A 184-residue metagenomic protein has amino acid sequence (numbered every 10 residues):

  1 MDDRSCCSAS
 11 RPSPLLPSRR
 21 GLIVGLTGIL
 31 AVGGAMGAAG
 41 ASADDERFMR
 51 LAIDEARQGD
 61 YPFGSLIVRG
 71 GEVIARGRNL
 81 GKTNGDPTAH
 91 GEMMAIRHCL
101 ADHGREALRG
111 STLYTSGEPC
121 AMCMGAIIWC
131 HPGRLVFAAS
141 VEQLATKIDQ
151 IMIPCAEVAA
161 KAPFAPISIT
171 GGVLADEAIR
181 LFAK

Functional and structural regions predicted by a protein language model:
D2-G59, P119, A126-K184: Zinc-dependent deaminase
D45, G70-G71: Residue-level recognition of short loop/turn positions
F63, R109-S111, I167: Residue-level recognition of the N-termini of beta-strands and the immediately preceding loop/turn
G64-R69: Short beta-strand scaffold segments in enzyme catalytic cores
R78, T112-Y114, V136: Residues embedded in well-ordered beta-strands within globular domains across many folds
L80-T83: A short acidic/small-residue loop/turn micro-motif
T88, M93-C123: Short HxH-centered metal-ligating active-site micro-motif
